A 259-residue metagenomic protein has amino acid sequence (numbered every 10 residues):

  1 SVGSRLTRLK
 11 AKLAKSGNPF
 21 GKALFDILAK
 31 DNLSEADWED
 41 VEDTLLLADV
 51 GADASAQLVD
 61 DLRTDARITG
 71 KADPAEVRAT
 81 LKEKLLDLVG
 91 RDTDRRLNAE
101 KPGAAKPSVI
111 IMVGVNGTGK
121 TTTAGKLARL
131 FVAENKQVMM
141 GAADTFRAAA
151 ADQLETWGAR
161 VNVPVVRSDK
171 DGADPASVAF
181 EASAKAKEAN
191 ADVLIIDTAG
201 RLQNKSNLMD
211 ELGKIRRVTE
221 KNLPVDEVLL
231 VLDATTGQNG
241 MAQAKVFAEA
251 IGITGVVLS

Functional and structural regions predicted by a protein language model:
S4-G172, A176-T198: Primarily NTPase-proximal linker/entry elements flanking Walker-type ATP/GTP-binding cores
Q153, D174-A189, Q203-L258: Conserved catalytic-core segment of NTP-binding enzymes
